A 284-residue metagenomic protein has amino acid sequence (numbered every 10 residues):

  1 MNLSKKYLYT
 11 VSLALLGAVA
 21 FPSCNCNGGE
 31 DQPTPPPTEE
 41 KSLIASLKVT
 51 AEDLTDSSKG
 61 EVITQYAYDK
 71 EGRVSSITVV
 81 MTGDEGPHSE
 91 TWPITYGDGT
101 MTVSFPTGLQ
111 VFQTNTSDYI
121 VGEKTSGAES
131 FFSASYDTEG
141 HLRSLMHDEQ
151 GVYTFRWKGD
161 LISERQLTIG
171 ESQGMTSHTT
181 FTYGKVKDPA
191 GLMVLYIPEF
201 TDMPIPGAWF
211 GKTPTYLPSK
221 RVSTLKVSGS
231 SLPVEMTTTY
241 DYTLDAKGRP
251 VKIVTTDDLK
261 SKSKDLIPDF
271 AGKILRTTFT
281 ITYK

Functional and structural regions predicted by a protein language model:
N2-V11: Bacterial N-terminal signal peptides that target proteins for export
A14-A18: Alpha-helical transmembrane segments
V19-S23: C-terminal motif of bacterial Sec signal peptides marking the signal peptidase cleavage site
C26-K284: Buried hydrophobic residues that stabilize the cores of well-folded domains
